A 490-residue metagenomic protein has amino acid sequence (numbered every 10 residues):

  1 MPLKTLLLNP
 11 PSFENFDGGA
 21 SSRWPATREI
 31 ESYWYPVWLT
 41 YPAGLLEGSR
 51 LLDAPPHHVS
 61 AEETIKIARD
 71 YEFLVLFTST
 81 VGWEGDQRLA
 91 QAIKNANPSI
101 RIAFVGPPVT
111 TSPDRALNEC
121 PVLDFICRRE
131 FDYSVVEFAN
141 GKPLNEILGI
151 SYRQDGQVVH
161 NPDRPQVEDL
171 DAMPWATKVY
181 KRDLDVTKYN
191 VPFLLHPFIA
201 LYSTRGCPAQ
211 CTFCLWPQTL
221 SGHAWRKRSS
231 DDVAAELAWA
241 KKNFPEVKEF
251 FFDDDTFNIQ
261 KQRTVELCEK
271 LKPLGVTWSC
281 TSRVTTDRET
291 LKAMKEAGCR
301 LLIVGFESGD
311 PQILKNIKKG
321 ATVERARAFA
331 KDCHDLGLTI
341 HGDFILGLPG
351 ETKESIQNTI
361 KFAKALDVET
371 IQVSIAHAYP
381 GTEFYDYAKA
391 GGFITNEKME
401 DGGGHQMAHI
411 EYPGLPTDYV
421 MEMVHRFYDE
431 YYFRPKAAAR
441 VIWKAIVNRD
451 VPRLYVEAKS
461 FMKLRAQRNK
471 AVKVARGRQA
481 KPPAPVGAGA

Functional and structural regions predicted by a protein language model:
M1-L7, R28, G48, D70-F73 (+2 more regions): Radical SAM enzyme core and accessory elements
P2-L3, L144-I147, R153-A200, G489-A490: N-terminal [4Fe-4S]-dependent radical SAM core
P2-S32: Short glycine-rich His-centered loop
W38, P42-D169, I375-H377, G381: Glycine-rich beta-alpha loop elements in corrinoid/cobalamin-binding modules across cobalamin-dependent enzymes
L39, D86, F131, V135 (+6 more regions): Aromatic/hydrophobic pocket-lining residues that form the small-molecule binding cavity in soluble enzyme cores
F73-V75, R101, K241-D253, G275-V284 (+8 more regions): Conserved C-terminal portion of the radical SAM core fold that forms the substrate/S-adenosylmethionine-binding
R164-L184, F384-Q406: Mobile, glycine-enriched helix-loop/loop "lid" segments at the mouths of ligand-binding/catalytic clefts that gate
A176-H341, K361: Radical SAM [4Fe-4S] cluster-binding motif and immediate context
